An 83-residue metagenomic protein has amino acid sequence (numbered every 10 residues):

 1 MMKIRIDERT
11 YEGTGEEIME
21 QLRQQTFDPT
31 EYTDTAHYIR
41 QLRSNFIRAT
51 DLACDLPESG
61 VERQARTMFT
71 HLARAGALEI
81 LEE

Functional and structural regions predicted by a protein language model:
M1-M2, R74: A short, compositionally biased
M2-A36: N-terminal acidic leader/helix
K3-R5, R48-S59: Charged, low-complexity surface segments at secondary-structure and domain boundaries
D7-R9, Q21, L42, T50 (+1 more regions): Compositionally biased, intrinsically disordered low-complexity segments
G13, T33, I47, G60-Q64: Short coil/turn linker and secondary-structure boundary residues
I18-Q21, Y38-N45, M68-H71: Charge-rich, solvent-exposed alpha-helical interaction surfaces
Q25-A53: Acidic, aromatic-enriched beta-alpha/helix-loop junctions
L56-E83: Short, compact, well-ordered microdomains
